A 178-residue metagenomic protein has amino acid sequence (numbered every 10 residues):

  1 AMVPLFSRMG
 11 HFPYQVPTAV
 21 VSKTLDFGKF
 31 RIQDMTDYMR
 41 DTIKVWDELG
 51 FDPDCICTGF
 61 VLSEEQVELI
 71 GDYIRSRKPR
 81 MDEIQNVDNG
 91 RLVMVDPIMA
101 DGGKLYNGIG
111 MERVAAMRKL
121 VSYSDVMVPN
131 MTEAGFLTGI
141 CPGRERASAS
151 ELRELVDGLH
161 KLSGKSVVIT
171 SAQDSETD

Functional and structural regions predicted by a protein language model:
A1, Q33-D41, F51, E65-L69 (+3 more regions): Conserved active-site and cofactor/substrate-binding residues in soluble primary-metabolism enzymes
M2-V95, M99-N107: Conserved N-terminal subdomain of the carbohydrate kinase-like
N107-D178: Conserved phosphate/ATP/ADP-binding segment of small-molecule kinases
